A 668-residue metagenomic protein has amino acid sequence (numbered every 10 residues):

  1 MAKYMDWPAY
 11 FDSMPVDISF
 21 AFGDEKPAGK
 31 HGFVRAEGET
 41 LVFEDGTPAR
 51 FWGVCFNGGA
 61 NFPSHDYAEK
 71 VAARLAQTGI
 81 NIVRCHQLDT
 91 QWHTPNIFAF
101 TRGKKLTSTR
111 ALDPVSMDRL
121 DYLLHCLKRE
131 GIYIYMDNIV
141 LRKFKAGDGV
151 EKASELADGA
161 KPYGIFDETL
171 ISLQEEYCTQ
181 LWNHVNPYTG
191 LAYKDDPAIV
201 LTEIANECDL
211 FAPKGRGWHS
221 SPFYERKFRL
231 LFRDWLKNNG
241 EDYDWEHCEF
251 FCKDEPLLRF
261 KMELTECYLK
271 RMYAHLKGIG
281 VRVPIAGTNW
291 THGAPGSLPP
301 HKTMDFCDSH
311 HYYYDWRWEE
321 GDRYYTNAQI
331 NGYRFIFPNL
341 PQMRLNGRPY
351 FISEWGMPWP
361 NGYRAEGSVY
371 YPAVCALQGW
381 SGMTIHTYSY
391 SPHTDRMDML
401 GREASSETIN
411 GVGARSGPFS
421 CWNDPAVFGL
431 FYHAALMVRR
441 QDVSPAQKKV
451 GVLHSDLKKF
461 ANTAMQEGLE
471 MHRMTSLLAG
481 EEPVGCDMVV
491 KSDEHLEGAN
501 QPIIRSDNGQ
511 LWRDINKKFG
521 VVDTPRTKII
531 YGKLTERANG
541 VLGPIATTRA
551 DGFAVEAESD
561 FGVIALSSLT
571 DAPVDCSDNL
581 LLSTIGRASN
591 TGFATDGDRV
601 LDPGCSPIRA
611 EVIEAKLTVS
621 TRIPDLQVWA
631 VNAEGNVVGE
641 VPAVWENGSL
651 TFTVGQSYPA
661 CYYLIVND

Functional and structural regions predicted by a protein language model:
M1-K30: N-terminal pre-domain segments of enzymes
P27-M304: Active-site mouth of glycoside hydrolases
W92, R142-K145, C208-A212, H292-P300 (+5 more regions): Flexible loop/turn segments at secondary-structure boundaries
Y268-P284, H292-Y314, Y325-G485, S492 (+1 more regions): Catalytic-core region of carbohydrate-active enzymes that cleave or remodel glycosidic bonds
D315-T326, F593-R599: Flexible internal linker/loop segments at domain or repeat junctions
F428-G429, A435-A630: Long, low-hydrophobicity ectodomains and other hydrophilic envelope-associated domains
L566, G648-D668: C-terminal beta-strand-rich structural cap/linker in extracellular carbohydrate-active enzymes
I613-T653: Proteolytic-maturation and junctional protease-sensitive modules
